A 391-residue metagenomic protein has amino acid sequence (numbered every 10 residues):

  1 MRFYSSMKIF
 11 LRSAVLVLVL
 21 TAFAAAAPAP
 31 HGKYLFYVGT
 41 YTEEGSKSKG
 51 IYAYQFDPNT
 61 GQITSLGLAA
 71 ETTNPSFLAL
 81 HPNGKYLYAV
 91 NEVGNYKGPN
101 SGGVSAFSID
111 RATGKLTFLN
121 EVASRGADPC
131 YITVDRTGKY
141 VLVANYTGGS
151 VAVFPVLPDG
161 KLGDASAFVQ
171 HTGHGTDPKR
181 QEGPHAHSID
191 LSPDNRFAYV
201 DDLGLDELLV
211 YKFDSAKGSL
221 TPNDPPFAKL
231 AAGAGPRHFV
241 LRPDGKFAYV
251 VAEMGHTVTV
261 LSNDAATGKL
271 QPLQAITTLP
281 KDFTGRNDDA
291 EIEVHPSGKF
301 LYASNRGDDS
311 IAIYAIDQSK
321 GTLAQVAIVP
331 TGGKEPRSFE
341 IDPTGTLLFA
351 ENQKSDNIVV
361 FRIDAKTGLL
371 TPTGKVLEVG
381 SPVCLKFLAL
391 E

Functional and structural regions predicted by a protein language model:
A27-D57: An edge-strand/N-cap motif at the start of beta-rich repeat modules
H31, G45-S48, T72-P82, R125-R136 (+6 more regions): Beta-rich, blade/repeat-based domains predominating in secreted/periplasmic proteins but also intracellular
T42-S46, E92-G98, T147-S150, L205-E207 (+3 more regions): Short glycine/acidic-enriched loop and turn motifs that connect beta-strands
Y54-G61, F107-G114, V153-D164, Y211-L220 (+3 more regions): Short loop/turn segments immediately following beta-strands, especially the blade-tip and inter-blade linker loops
T64-A70, T117-V122, G173-K179, N223-K229 (+3 more regions): A short beta-strand motif characteristic of beta-propeller blades
T64-G138: Blade-loop segments of beta-propeller domains
Q353-E391: Blade-level signature of beta-propeller repeat domains, shared across WD40, Kelch, NHL, RCC1 and BNR/Asp-box propellers
